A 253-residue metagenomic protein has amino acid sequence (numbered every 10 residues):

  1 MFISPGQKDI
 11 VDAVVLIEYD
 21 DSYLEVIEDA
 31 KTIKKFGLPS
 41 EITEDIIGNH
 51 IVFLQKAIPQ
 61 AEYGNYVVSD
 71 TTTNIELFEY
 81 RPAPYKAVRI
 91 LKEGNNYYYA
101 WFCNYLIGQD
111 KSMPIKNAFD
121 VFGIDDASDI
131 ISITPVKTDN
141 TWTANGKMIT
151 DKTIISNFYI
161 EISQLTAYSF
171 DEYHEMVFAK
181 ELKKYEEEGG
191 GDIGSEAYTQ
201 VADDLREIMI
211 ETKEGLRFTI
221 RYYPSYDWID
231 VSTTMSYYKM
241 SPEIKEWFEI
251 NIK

Functional and structural regions predicted by a protein language model:
F2-K253: Function-determining sites in protein domains
